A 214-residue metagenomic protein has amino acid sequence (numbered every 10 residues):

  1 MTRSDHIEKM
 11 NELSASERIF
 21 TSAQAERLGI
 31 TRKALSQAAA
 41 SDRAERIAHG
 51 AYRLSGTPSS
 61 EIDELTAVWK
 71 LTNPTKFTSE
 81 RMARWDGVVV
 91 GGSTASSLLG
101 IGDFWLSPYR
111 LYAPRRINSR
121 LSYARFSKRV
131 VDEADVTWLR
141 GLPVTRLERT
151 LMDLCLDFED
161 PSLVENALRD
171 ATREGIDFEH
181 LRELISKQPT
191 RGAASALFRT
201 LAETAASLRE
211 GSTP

Functional and structural regions predicted by a protein language model:
R3-E8, S14-R146, D153-K187, R191-A196 (+1 more regions): Short gly/ser-rich loop at a beta-strand->alpha-helix junction or flexible surface loop bordering the NTP-binding
